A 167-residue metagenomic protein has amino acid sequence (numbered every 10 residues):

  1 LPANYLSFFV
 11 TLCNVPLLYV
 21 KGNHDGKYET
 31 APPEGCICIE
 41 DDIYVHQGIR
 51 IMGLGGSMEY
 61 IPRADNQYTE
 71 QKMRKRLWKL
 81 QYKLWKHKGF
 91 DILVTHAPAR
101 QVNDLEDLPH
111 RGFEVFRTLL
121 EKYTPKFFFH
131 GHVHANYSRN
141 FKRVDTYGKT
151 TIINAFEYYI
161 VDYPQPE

Functional and structural regions predicted by a protein language model:
L1, L17-N23, I39, I92-H96 (+3 more regions): Active-site neighborhood of phospho(di)ester-bond hydrolases with catalytic His/Asp-centered motifs
P2-S7, N23-T30, E59-R63, A99-N103 (+2 more regions): Active-site environment of divalent metal-dependent phosphoester hydrolases
Y5-L12, V115, L119, F141: A short acidic, amphipathic alpha-helical/loop segment
F8, H24-R111: Conserved catalytic scaffold of divalent metal-dependent phosphoesterases
L12, K86-H87, K122: Alpha-helix C-cap/termination motif
L12-N14, P33-E34, Y147-T150: Short, structured coil segments at secondary-structure junctions
V45-Q47, L119-Y123, A135-E167: Binuclear metal-dependent phosphoesterase catalytic core
D107-F127: Short, positively charged, low-complexity/disordered linker segments
